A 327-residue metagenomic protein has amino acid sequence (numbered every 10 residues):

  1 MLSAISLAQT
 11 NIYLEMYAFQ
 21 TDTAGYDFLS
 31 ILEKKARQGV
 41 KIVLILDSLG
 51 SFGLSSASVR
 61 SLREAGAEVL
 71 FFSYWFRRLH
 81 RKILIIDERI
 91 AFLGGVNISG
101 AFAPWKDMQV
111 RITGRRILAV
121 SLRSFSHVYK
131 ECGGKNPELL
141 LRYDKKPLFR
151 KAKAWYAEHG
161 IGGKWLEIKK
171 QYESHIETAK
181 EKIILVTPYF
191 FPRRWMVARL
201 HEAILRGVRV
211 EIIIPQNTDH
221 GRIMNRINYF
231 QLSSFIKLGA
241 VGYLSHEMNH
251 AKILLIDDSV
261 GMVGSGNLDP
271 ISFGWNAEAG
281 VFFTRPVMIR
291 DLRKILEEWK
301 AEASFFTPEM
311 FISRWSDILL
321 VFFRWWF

Functional and structural regions predicted by a protein language model:
M1-F327: Charged, low-complexity intrinsically disordered terminal segments
